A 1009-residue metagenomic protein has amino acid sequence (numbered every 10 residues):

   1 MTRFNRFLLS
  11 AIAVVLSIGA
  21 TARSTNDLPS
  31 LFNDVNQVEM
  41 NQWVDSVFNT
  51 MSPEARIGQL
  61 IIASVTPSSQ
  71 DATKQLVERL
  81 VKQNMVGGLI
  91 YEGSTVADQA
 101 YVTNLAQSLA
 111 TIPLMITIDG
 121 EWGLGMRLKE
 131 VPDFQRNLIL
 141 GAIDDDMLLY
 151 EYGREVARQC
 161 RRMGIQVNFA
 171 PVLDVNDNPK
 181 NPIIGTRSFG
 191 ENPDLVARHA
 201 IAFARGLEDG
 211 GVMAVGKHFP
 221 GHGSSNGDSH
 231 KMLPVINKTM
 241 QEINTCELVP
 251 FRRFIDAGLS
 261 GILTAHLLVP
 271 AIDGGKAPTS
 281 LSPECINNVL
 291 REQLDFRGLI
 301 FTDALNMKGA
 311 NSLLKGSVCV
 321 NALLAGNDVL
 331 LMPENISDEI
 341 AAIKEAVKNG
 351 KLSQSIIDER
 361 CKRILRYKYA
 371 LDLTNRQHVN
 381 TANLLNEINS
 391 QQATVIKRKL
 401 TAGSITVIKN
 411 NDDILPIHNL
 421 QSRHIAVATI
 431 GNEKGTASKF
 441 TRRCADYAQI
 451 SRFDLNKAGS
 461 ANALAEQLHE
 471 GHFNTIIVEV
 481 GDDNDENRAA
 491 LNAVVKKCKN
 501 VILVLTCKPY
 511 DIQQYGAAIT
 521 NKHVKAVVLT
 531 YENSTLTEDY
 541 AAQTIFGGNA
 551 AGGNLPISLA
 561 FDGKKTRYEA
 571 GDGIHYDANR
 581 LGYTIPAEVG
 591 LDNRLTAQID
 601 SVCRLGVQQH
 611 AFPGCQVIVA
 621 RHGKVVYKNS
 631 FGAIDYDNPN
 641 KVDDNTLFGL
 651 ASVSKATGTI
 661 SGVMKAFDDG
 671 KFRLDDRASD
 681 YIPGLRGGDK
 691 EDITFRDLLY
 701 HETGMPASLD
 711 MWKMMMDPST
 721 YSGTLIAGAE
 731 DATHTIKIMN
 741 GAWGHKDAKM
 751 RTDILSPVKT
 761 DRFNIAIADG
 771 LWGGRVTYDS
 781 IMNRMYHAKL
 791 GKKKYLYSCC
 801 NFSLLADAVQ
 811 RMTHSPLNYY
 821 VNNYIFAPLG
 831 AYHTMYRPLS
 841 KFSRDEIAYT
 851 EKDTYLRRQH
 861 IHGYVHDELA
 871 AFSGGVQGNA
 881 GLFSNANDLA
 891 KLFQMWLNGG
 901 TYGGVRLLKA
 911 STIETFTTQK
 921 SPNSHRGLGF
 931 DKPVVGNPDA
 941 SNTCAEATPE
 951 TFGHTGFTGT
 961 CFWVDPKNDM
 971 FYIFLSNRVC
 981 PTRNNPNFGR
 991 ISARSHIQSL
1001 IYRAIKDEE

Functional and structural regions predicted by a protein language model:
M1-L28: Bacterial Sec-dependent N-terminal signal peptides
A22-V77, E292, L313-E588, D592: Preference for extracellular/luminal or secreted protein segments
S52, Q99-L114, L124-M126, E191-I356 (+1 more regions): Second-shell residues forming the walls of enzyme active-site clefts
R79-S94, P179-K180, I255-K276, N474-D483: Short acidic, glycine-rich surface-loop motifs adjacent to enzyme active sites
I357-K362, R366-T374, S451-G459, S558-D562 (+9 more regions): Short, gly/Ser/Thr-rich active-site loops of penicillin-recognizing serine hydrolases
V589-L650, K671-R673, N783, D867 (+1 more regions): Short, conserved catalytic-motif segment at the N-terminal edge
A597-R604, V617, G623, T646-D675 (+5 more regions): Active-site SXXK
E691-P949: Short, surface-exposed loop or secondary-structure junction motifs that flank catalytic or metal-binding residues
